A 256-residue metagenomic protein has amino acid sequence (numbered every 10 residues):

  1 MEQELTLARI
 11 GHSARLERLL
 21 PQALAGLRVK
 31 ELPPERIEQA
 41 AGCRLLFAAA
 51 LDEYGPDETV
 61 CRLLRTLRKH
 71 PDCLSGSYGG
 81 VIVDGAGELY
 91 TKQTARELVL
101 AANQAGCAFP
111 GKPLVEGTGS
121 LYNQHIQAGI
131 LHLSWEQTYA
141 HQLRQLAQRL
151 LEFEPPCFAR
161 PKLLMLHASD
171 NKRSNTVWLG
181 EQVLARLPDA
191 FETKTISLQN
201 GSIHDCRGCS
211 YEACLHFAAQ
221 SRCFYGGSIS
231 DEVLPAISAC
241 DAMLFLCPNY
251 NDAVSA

Functional and structural regions predicted by a protein language model:
M1-F191, L234-P248, D252-A256: FMN-binding flavodoxin-like domain, especially the glycine-rich phosphate-binding loop
S169-D170, Q199-I203: Short, internal active-site loops enriched in acidic
K172, S197, S210-Y211: Extended, H/D-rich, highly charged conserved domains that either
A190-Q199: Short, intrinsically disordered, charge-biased short linear motifs at domain edges
G201-I237: Cysteine-cluster motifs in flexible loop/terminal segments that predominantly coordinate metals
